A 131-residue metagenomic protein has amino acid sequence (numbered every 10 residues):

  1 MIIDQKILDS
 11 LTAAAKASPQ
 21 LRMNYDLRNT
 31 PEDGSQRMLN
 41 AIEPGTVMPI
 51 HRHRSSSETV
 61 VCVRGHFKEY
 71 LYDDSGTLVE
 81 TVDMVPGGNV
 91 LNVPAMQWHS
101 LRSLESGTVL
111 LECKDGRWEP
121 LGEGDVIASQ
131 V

Functional and structural regions predicted by a protein language model:
M1-S35, T81-M84, Q130: A short, N-terminal "cap"/entry segment at the start of jelly-roll beta-barrel domains of the cupin/DSBH fold
L39-A41, T59, V90-N92: Conserved hydrophobic/aromatic beta-strand scaffold that supports enzyme active sites
L39-S55: Conserved short histidine dyad/triad with adjacent acidic residue
T46, S55-S56, Q97, S106-G107: A generic "binding-loop/recognition-motif" signal
I50, E69-L71, L91-V93, H99-L104 (+1 more regions): Short beta-strand His + acidic residue motifs that chelate non-heme Fe in jelly-roll/DSBH and cupin folds
S55-D74: Glycine- and acidic-residue-biased ligand/ion/polar-headgroup-sensing regions
T59, E105-D125: A short hydrophobic beta-strand segment most commonly corresponding to one strand of the jelly-roll/cupin
D73-M96: Short acidic-glycine-tyrosine-enriched beta hairpin
